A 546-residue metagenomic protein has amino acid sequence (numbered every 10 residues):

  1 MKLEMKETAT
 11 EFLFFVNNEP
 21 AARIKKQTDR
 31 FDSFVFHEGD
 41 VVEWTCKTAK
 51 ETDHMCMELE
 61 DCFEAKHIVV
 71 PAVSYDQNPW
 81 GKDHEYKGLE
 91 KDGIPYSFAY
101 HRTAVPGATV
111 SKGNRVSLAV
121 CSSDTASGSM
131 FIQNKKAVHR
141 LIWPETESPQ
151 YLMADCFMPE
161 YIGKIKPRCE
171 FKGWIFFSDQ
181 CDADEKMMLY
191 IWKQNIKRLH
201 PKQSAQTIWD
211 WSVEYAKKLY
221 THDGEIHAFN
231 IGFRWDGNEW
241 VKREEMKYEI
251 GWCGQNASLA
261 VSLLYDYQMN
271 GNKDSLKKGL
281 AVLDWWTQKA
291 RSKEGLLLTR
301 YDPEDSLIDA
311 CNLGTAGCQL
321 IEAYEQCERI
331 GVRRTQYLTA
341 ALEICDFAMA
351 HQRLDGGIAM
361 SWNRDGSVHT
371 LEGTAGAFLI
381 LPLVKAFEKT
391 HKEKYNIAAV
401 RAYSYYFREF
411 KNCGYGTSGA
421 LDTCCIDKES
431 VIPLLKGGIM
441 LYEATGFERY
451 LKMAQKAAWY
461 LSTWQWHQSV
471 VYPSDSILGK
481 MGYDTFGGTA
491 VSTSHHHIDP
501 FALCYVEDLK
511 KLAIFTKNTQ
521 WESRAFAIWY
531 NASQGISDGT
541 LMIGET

Functional and structural regions predicted by a protein language model:
M1-G317, E322-T339, E343-D346: Carbohydrate-recognition beta-sandwich/jelly-roll modules in extracellular/periplasmic carbohydrate-active proteins
F12-L13, A21, R168-E170, V506-A525: Extended amphipathic secondary-structure runs
T207-R243, D274-L296, Y337-G357, E393-G416 (+2 more regions): Long, well-ordered core segments of solenoidal/helical folds
E225-E249, E294-T315, G357-F378, Y415-I439 (+2 more regions): Carbohydrate-binding/catalytic loop surfaces
W252, G279, D309, A341 (+7 more regions): Active-site-proximal structural scaffolding
A257-K273, T315-R333, F378-K392, P433-E448 (+2 more regions): Well-ordered alpha-helical scaffold segments within catalytic/enzyme domains
D302-E304, E325-E393, E443, Q455-T463: Active-site lining segments of carbohydrate-active enzymes
A348, A359, L379-K385, Y406 (+3 more regions): C-terminal structured domain segments across diverse proteins
